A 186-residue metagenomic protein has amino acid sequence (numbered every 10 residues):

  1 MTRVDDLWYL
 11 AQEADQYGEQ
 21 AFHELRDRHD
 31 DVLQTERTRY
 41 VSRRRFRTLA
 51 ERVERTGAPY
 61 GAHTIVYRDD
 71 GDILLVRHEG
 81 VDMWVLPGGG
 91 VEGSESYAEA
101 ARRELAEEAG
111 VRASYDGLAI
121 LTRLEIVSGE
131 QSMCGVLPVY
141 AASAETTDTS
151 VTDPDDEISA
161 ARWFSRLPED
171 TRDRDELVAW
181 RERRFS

Functional and structural regions predicted by a protein language model:
M1-A11: Secretory targeting signatures
Q12-H63: Acidic, metal-coordinating catalytic segment for phosphate/diphosphate chemistry, firing primarily on the Nudix
A21-H29, Q34-R37, V76, Y97-E104 (+1 more regions): A broad, low-specificity signal for short, low-complexity segments enriched in glycine/proline and polar/charged
G57-G61, E79-V81, L86, G135-L137: Short connector loops at helix/strand junctions that flank enzyme active sites, especially segments positioning acidic
H63, D72, A160: Conserved beta-strand and immediately adjacent loop positions that scaffold enzyme active sites
Y67-E107: Conserved Nudix-box catalytic region and its N-terminal flanking loop in Nudix hydrolases and closely related
E92-S186: Unchanged
